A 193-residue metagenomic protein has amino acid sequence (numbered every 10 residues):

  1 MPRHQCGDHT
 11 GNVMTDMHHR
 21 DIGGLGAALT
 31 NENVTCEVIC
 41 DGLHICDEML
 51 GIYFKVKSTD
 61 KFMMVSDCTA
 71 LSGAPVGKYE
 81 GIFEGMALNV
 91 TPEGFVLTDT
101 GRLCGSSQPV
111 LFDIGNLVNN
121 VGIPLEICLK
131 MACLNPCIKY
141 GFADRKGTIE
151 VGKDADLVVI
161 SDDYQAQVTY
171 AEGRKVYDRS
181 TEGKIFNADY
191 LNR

Functional and structural regions predicted by a protein language model:
M1, D47-Y53: Catalytic cores of alpha/beta
M1-I22, G73, G173: Histidine/acidic-residue-rich, glycine-tolerant segments that coordinate divalent metal ions
N12-V13, D41, C68: Active-site metal-binding loops of divalent metal-dependent hydrolases
M17, P75, G81, Y164 (+1 more regions): Short, function-defining helix-loop hinge/capping sites that tune catalysis or transport
R20-V38, F54-S66, L71-K153, L157-V159: His/Asp/Glu-enriched, well-ordered alpha-helical/loop segment that forms or immediately abuts the divalent-metal
D41-D47: Glycine-rich anion/phosphate-binding loop at the beta-strand->alpha-helix junction
C133, I138, T148-R193: C-terminal cap of metal-dependent C-N hydrolases
